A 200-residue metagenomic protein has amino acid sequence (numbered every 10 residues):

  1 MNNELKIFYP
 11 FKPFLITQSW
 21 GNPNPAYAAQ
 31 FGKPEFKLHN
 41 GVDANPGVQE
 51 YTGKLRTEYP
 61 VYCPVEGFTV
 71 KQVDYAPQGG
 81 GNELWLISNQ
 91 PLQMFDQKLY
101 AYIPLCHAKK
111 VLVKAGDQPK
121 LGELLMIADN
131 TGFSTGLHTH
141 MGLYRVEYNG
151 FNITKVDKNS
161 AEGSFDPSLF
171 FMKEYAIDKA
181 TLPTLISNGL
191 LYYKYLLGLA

Functional and structural regions predicted by a protein language model:
N2-T17, K114-K120, G142-A200: Acidic, glycine-rich catalytic/binding loops that coordinate metals and/or anionic ligands
T17-V65: Short glycine/threonine/proline-enriched tight-turn/helix- or strand-capping micro-motif at secondary-structure
G21, Q49, N89-P91, T131 (+1 more regions): Solvent-exposed coil/turn segments that connect beta secondary-structure elements in extracytoplasmic/periplasmic
D43, W85, P104, I127 (+2 more regions): Conserved beta-strand positions that form and line the central face of beta-propeller blades
E50-L55, P91-K98, N149-N159: Intrinsically disordered, low-complexity Ser/Thr- and acidic-rich flexible linkers and loops, especially at boundaries
L55-E58, Y62-L112, L137-R145: Zn2+-dependent peptidoglycan hydrolase active-site motif and core
V61-C63, G67-V70, G116-A128: A structural signal for short beta-strand/turn segments enriched in small hydrophobics and glycine
E83-L86, K120-S134, M141: Short hydrophobic beta/alpha edge segments that flank linear recognition/processing sites
